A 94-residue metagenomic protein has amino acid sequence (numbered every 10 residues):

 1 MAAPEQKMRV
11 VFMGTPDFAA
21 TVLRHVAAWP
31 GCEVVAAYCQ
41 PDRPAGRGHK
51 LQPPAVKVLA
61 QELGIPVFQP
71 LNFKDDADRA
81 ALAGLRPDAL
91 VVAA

Functional and structural regions predicted by a protein language model:
M1-A94: One-carbon transfer enzymes
